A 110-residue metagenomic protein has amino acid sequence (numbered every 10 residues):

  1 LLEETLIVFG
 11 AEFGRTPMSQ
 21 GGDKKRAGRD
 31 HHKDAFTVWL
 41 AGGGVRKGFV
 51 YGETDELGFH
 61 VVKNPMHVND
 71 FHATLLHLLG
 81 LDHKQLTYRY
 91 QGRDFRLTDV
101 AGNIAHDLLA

Functional and structural regions predicted by a protein language model:
L1-A110: Ligand-binding pockets and gating/stacking loops
